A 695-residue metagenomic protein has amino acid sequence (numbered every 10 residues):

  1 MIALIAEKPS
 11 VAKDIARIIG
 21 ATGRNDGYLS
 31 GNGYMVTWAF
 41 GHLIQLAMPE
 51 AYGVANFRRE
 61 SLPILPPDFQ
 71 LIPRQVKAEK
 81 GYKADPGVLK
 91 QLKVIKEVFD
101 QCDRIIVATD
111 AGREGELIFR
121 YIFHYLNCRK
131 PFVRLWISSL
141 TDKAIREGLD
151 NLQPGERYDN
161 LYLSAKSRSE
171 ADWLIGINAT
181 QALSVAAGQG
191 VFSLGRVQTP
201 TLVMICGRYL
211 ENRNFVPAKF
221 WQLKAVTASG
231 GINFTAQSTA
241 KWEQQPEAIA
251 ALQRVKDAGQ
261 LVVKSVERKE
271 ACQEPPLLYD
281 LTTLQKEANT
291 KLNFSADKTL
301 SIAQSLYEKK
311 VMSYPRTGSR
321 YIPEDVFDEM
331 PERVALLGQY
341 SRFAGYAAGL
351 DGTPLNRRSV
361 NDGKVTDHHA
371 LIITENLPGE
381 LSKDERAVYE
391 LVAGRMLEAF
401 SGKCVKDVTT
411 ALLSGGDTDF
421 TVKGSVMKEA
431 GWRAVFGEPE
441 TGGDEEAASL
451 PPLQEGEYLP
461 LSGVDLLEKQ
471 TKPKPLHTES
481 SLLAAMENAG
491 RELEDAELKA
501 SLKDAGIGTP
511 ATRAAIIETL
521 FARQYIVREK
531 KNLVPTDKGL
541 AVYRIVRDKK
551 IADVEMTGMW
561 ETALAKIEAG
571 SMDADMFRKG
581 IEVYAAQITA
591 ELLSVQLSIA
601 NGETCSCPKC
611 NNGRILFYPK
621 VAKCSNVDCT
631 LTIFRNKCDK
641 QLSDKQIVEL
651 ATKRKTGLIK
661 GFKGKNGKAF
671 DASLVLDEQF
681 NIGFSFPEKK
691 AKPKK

Functional and structural regions predicted by a protein language model:
M1-S169, W173-I175, P354, P473: Intrinsically disordered, low-complexity regulatory segments
I2, G81, V88, Y125 (+5 more regions): Basic, low-complexity terminal or inter-domain segments flanking catalytic cores
P9-A16, G33-V36, F40, R59-L62 (+21 more regions): Amphipathic alpha-helical transducer elements in NTP-driven molecular machines
G87, K93, D100-Q101, L140-T227 (+1 more regions): C-terminal or mid-to-C-terminal helical accessory/interaction module adjacent to the motor/catalytic core
D110, K291-S295: A conserved hydrophobic secondary-structure block that centers on an alpha-helix together with its immediately flanking
E243-Y279, Q285: Metal- or metallocofactor-binding catalytic centers and their adjacent structured scaffolds across diverse enzyme
L278-E287, I372, V464-D465: Short, hydrophobic beta-strand segments
